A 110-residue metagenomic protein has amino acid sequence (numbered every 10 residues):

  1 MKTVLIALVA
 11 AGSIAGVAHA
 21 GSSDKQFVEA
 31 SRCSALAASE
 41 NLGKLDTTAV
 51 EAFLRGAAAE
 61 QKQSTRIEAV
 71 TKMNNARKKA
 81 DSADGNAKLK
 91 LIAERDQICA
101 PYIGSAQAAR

Functional and structural regions predicted by a protein language model:
M1-Q26: Classic N-terminal secretory signal peptides
I6, H19-A20, E40, D81-G85: Residues at structural and domain junctions
G16, N41-L42, Q107: Secondary-structure transition/hinge residues
S22-V70: Short N-proximal segments of mature Sec-exported proteins
V50-R110: Compact alpha-helical subdomains of small soluble proteins
